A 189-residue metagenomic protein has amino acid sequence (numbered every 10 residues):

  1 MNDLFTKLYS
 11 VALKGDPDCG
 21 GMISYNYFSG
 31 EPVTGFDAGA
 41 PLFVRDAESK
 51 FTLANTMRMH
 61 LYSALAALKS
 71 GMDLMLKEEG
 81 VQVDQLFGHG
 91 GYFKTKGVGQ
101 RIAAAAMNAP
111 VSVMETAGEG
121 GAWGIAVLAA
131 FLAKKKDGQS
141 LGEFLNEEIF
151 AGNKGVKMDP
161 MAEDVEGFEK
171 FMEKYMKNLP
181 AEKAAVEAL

Functional and structural regions predicted by a protein language model:
M1-L189: Glycine/Thr-rich phosphate-binding loops that ligate phosphate moieties of nucleotide and other phosphorylated ligands
